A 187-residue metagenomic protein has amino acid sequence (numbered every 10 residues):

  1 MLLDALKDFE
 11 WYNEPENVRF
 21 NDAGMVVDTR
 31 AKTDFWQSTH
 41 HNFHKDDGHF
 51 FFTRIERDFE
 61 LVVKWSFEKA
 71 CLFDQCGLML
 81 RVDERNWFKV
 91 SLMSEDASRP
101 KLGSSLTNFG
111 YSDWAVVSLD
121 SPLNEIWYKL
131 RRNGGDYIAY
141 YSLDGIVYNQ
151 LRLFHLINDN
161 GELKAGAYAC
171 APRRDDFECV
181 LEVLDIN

Functional and structural regions predicted by a protein language model:
M1-N187: Extracellular glycan-recognition regions
